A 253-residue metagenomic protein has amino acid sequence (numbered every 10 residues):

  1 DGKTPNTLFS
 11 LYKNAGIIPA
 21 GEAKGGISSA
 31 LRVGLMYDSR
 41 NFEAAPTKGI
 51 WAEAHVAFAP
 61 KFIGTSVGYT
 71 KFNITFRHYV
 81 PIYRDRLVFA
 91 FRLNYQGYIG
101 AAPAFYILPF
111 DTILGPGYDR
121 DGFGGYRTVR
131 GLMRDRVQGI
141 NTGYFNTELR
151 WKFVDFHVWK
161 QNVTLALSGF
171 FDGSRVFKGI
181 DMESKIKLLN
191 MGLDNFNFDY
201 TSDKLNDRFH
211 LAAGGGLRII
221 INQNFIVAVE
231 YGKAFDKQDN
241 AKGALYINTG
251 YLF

Functional and structural regions predicted by a protein language model:
D1, I27-S28, K48: Aromatic- and glycine-enriched pocket-lining scaffold segments that form the walls of small-molecule binding clefts
D1, L217-I220, I226-A228, G232-A234 (+1 more regions): Subset of outer-membrane beta-barrel
G2-Y12, G21-E22, R86, A166-A213: Outer-membrane beta-barrel transmembrane domain signature
P5-E43, D203: Outer-membrane beta-barrel transmembrane domain signature of Gram-negative proteins, especially the mid-to-C-terminal
G21, L31-G34, F42-Q161, F177-G179 (+1 more regions): C-terminal outer-membrane beta-barrel translocator/porin domains of Gram-negative envelope proteins and their
G25-G26, P60-V67, V137-T142, D207 (+1 more regions): Solvent-exposed loop/turn segments connecting transmembrane beta-strands in outer-membrane beta-barrel proteins
L93, T147, D172, L217 (+1 more regions): Hydrophobic, well-ordered secondary-structure elements that form the walls of internal hydrophobic environments
I219, A241-F253: Outer-membrane beta-barrel "beta-signal"
